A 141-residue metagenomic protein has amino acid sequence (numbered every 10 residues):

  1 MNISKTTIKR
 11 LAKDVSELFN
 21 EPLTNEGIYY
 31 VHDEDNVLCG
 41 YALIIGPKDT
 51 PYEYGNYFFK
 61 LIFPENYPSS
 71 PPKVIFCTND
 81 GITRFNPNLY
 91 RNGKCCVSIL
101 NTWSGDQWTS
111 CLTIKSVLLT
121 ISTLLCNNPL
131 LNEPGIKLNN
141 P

Functional and structural regions predicted by a protein language model:
M1-N56, I62, N66-P141: UBC/E2-like fold recognition across ubiquitin and ubiquitin-like conjugation systems, capturing catalytically active
